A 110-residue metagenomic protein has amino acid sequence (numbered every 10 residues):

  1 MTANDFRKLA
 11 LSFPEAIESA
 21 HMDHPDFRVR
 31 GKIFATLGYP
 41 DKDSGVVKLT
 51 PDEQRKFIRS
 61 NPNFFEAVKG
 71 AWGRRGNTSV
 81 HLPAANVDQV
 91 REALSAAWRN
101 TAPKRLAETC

Functional and structural regions predicted by a protein language model:
M1-C110: Charge-dense, helix-prone N-terminal extensions
